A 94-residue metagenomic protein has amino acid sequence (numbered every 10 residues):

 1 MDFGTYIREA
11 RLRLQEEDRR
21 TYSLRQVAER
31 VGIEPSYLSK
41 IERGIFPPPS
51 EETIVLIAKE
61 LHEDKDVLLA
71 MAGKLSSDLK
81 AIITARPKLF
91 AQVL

Functional and structural regions predicted by a protein language model:
M1-R20: A short, Lys/Arg-rich alpha-helix, primarily the initiator
R8, R25, V55: Residues within the helices of the helix-turn-helix
E16-D18, I45-S50, S76-D78: Short, solvent-exposed alpha-helical "recognition" segments
E17-S39: Short alpha-helical DNA-recognition segment
G32, S50-V67: DNA major-groove recognition helix of helix-turn-helix/homeodomain DNA-binding modules
G73-L94: Interfacial/linker helices and their anchor residues that mediate assembly or domain coupling
